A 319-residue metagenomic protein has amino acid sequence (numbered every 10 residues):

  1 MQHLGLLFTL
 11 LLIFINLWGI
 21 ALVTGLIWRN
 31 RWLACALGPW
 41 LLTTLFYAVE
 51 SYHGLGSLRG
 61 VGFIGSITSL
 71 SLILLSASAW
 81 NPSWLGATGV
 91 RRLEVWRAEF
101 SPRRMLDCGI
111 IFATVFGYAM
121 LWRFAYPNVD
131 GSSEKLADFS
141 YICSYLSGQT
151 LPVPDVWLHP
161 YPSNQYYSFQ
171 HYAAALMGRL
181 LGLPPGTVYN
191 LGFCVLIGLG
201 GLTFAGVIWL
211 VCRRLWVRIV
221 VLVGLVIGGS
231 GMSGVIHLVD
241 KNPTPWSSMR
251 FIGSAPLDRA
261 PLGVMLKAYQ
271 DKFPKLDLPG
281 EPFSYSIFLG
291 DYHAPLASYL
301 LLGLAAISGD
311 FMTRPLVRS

Functional and structural regions predicted by a protein language model:
M1-P102: Membrane-embedded, hydrophobic transmembrane alpha-helices
Q2-H3, E99-C108, T114-L301: Active-site lumenal/periplasmic loops and adjacent helix-entry segments of GT-C-fold, multi-pass membrane
I15, W40, F63-S69, V195 (+3 more regions): Membrane-embedded alpha-helical segments of multi-pass membrane proteins, especially the transmembrane helices
L17-A21, L45, Q170, G201 (+2 more regions): Alpha-helical transmembrane segments of polytopic integral membrane proteins, especially the permease/helical cores
G19-R31, S51, T203-I219, D310-R318: Transmembrane alpha-helical segments of multipass membrane enzymes and assembly factors that act on membrane-embedded
C35-W40, S168, C194-G198, S319: Short hydrophobic alpha-helical membrane-embedded segments
L41-T44, A48, A113, G117 (+1 more regions): Hydrophobic alpha-helical transmembrane segments of multipass integral membrane proteins
L72-I73, L300-M312: Transmembrane alpha-helical segments in integral membrane proteins
